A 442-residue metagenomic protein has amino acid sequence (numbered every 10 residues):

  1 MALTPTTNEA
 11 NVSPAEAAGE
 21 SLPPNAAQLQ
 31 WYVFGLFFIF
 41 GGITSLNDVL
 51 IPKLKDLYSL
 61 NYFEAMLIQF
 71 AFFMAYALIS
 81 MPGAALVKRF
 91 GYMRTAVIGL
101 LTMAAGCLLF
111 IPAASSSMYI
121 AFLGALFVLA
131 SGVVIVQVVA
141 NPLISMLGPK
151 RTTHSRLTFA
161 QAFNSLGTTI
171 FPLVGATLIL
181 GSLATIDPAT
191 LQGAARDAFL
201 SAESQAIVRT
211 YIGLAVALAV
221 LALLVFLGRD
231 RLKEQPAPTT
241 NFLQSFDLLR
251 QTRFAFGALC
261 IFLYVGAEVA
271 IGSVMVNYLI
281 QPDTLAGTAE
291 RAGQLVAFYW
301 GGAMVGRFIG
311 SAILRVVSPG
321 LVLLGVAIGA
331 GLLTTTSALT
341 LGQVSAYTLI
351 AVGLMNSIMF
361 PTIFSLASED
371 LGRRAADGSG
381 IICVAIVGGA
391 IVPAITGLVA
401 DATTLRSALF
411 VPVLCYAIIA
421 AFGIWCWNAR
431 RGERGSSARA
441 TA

Functional and structural regions predicted by a protein language model:
A2-L36, F40, D56: Cytosolic juxtamembrane N-terminal segment immediately preceding the first transmembrane helix of multi-pass
L29-Y58, A140-N141, I271-L279: Extracytoplasmic
F38, Y119-V136, V344-M359: Hydrophobic core of transmembrane alpha-helices in multi-pass small-molecule transporters, especially MFS/SLC-type
N47-I51, P172, A176, L180 (+1 more regions): Extracytoplasmic gate region of multi-pass secondary transporters
L67-A85, A297-I309, G388: Central cavity-lining transmembrane alpha-helices of secondary-active solute carriers, predominantly the Major
L101-S116, I328-L341: C-terminal ends and interior cores of transmembrane alpha-helices in multi-pass membrane transporters/permeases
I135-P149, S357-G372: Intracellular juxtamembrane helix-capping segments at the cytosolic ends of symmetry-related transmembrane helices
